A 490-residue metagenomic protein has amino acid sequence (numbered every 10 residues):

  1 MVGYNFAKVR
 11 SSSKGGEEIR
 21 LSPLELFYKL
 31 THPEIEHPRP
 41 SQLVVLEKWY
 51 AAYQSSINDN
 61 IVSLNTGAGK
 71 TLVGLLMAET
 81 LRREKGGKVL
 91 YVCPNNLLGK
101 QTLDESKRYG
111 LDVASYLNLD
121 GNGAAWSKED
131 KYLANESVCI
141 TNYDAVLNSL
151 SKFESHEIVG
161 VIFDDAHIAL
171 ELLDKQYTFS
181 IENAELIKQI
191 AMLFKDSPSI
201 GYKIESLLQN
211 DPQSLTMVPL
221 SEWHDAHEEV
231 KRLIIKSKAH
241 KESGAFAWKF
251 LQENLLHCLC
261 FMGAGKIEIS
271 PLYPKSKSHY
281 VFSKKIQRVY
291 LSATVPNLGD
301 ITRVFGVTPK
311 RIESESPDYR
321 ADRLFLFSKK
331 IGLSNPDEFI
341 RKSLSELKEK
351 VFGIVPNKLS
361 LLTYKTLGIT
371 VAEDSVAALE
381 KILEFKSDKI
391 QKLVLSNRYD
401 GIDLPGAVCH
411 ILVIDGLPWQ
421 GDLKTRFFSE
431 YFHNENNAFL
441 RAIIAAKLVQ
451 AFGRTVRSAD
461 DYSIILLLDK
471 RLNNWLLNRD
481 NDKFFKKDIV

Functional and structural regions predicted by a protein language model:
K8-S63: Conserved pre-motif I regulatory segment
F27, T31, L43-V44, Y50 (+4 more regions): Conserved coupling segment at the C-terminus of the helicase ATP-binding
Q54-V62, G87-K88, S137, I286-Q287 (+2 more regions): Pre-Walker A (Motif I) flank of P-loop NTPase domains
T71-D120, D144-A145, T294-D300, I354-L361: Conserved Walker A/P-loop ATP-binding site and its immediately adjacent core in helicase/helicase-like ATPase domains
L97-Q101, S106-E157, L379-E384: Inter-Walker segment of RecA-like/P-loop motor cores
K231-A239, W475-V490: Short, low-complexity, polybasic intrinsically disordered segments
P356-S375: Conserved helicase motor "Helicase C" RecA-like lobe of SF1/SF2 P-loop NTPases
E384-N474: Conserved RecA-like P-loop NTPase helicase motor core
